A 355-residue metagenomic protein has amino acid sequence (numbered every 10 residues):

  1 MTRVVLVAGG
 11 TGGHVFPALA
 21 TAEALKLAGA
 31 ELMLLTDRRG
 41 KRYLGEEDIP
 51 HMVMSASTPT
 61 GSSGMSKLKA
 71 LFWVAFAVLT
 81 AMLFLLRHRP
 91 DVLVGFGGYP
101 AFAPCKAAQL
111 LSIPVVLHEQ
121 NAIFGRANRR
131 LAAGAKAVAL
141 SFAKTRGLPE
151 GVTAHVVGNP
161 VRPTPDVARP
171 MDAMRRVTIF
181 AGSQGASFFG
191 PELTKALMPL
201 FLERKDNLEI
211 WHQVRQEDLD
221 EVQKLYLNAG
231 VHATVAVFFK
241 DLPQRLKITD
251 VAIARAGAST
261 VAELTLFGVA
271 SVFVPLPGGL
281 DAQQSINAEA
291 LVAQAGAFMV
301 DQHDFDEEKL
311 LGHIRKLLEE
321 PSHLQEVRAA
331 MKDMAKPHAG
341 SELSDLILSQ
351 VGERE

Functional and structural regions predicted by a protein language model:
T2-F72: Glycosyltransferase specificity loop/lid
K26-L27, L35, G40-I49, P170-A252 (+3 more regions): Donor-nucleotide binding loops and adjacent catalytic segments primarily of GT-B fold Leloir glycosyltransferases
E31, R39, Q109-A168: Active-site-proximal region of nucleotide-activated glycan assembly enzymes, centered on histidine/acidic-rich loops
R39-R42, P90-L111: An aromatic- and histidine-rich active-site surface loop
S63-V92, L110: An amphipathic, basic-hydrophobic alpha-helix
P90-V92, K247-A262, V269-A270: Acidic donor-binding loop of glycosyltransferase active sites
K316, K336-E355: C-terminal alpha-helical cap of glycosyltransferases
H323-P337: A short, well-ordered alpha-helix in the C-terminal region of glycosyltransferases
